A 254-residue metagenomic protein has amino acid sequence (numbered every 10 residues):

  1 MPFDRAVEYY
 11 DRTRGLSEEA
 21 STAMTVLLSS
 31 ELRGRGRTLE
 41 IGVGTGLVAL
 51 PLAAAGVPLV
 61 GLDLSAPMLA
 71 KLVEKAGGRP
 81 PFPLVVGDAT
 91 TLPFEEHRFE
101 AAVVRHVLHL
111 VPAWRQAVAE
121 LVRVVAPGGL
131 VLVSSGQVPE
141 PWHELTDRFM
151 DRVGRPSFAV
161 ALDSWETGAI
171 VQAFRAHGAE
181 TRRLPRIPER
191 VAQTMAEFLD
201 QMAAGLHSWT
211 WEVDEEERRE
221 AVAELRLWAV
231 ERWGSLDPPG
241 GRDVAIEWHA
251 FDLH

Functional and structural regions predicted by a protein language model:
M1-G36, L47-P51, M68-K71, K75: Conserved class I S-adenosyl-L-methionine
S17, T45, E180-H254: Conserved Class I S-adenosyl-L-methionine
L39-I41, T45-T91: Class I SAM-dependent methyltransferase SAM/SAH-binding core
V103: A conserved beta-strand element that flanks and buttresses the S-adenosyl-L-methionine
H106-L110: Short catalytic micro-motifs in class I SAM-dependent methyltransferases
R115-P127: A short glycine-rich, Lys/Arg-flanked "PGG" loop and its adjoining helix->strand segment in the class I
L130-A161: Conserved class I S-adenosyl-L-methionine
L162-H177: Short alpha-helix
